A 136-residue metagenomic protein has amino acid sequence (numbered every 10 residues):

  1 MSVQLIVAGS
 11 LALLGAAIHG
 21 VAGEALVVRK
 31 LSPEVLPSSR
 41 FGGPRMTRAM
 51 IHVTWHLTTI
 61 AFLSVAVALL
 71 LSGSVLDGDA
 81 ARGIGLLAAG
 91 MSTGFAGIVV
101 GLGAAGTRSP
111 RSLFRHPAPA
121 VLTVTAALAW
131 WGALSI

Functional and structural regions predicted by a protein language model:
S2-A25: N-terminal signal-anchor transmembrane alpha helix
S2-G9, R45-W55, G78, R82-L86 (+1 more regions): Membrane-water interface of alpha-helical transmembrane segments
V3, R29-P33, S72-G73, T123-I136: Polytopic alpha-helical membrane-helix bundles and their juxtamembrane interface segments in multi-pass membrane
A22, L26, K30-S74, A89-G97: Core segments of alpha-helical transmembrane spans in multipass integral membrane proteins
E24-L31, S74-D77, A104-R111, L134: Transmembrane helix-loop junctions in multipass membrane proteins, especially transporters and channels
A66-L86, G103-T107: Juxtamembrane helix-break-helix junctions at the cytosolic face of small multi-pass alpha-helical membrane proteins
G85-V99, P119-T125: Hydrophobic alpha-helical membrane segments
G97-R115, A129-I136: Membrane-helix boundary connector in multi-pass membrane proteins
